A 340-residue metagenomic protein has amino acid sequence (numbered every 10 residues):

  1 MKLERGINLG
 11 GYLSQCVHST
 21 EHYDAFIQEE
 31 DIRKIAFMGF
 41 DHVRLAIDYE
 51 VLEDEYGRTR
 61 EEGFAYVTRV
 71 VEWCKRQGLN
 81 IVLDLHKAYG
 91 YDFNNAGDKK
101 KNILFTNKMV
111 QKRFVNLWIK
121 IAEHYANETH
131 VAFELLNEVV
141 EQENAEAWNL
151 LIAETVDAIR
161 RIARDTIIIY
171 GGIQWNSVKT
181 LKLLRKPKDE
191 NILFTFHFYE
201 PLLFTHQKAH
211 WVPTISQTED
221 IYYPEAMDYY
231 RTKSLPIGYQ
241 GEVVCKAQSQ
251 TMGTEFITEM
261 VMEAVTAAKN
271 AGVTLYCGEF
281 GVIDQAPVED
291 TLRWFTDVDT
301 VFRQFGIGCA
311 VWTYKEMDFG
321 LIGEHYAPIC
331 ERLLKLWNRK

Functional and structural regions predicted by a protein language model:
M1-I167, G172-T180, N191, D318 (+1 more regions): Active-site mouth of glycoside hydrolases
L3, K108-G253, T258-I283, D297-A310: Active-site region of glycoside hydrolase catalytic domains
L9, F196-F198, Y314: Active-site donor-binding loop signature of nucleotide-sugar glycosyltransferases
Q15, D54, L183-K186, P201 (+1 more regions): Generic structural "secondary-structure junction" signal
H22-Y23, H210-T214, D290-L292: Short, surface-exposed loop/helix-turn segments at secondary-structure junctions that function as lids/hinges flanking
A36, F40-R44, D48-V51, Y56 (+2 more regions): Well-ordered, non-transmembrane segments within structured domains
E62, K99-N102, R185-K188, W211-P213 (+2 more regions): Short, hinge-like loop/turn segments at secondary-structure boundaries
A286-K340: Aromatic-rich peripheral "rim/lid" segments of glycoside hydrolase catalytic domains that contact and position glycan
